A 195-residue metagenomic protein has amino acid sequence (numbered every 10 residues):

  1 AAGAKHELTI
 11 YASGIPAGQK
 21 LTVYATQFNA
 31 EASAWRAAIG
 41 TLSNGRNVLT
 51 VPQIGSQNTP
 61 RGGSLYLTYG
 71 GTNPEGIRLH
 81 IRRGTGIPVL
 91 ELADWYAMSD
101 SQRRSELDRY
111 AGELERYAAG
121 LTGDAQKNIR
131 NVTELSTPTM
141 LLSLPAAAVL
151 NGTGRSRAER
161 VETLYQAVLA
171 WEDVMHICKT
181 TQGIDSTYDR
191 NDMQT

Functional and structural regions predicted by a protein language model:
A1-M98: Beta-strand-enriched, solvent-exposed domains that form extended recognition/catalytic surfaces
S13-T22, S33-A37, T41-N44, A93-G120 (+4 more regions): Polar/charged alpha-helical tracts
G71-R130, L135-P138: Exposed low-complexity, polar/acidic, P/S/T/G-rich flexible segments that act as propeptides, protease-susceptible
T122, K127, N131-T195: Catalytic cores of extracellular degradative/oxidative enzymes
